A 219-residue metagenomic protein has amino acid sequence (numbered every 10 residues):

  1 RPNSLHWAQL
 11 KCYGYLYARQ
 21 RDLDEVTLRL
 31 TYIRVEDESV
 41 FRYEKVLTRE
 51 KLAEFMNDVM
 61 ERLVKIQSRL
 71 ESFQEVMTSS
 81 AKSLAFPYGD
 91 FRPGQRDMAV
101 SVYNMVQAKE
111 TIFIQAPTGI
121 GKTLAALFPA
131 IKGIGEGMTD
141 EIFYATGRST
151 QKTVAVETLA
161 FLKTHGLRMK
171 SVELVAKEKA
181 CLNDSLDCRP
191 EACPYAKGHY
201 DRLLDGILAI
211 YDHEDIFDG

Functional and structural regions predicted by a protein language model:
R1-A53: Mg2+/Mn2+-dependent nuclease catalytic core
L5-H6, F91-G94, M98, K122-T123 (+1 more regions): Phosphate/oxyanion-binding active-site loops and adjacent basic polyanion-contact surfaces
E50-L84: Charged, low-complexity
S72-Q115: Conserved pre-motif I regulatory segment
T78-S79, A85, M138-G219: A substrate-engagement module of RecA-like helicase motors
Y103-N104, T123-M138, E157-L162: Walker A/P-loop NTP-binding motif
Q107-P129, E141-I142: Walker A/P-loop
